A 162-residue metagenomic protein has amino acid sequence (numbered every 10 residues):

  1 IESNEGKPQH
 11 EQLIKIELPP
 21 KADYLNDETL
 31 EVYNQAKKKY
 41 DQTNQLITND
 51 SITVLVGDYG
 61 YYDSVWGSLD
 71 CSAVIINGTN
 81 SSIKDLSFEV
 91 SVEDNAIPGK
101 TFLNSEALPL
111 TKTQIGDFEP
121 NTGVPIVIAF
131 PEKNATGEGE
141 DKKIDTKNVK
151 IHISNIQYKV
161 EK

Functional and structural regions predicted by a protein language model:
I1-D70, S81-K84, V124, P131-K162: Membrane engagement elements in two modes
Y62-V65, D94-F102, F118, G139-K143: Intrinsically disordered, low-complexity coil segments
V74-N80: Asparagine-centered strand-capping/turn motif at beta-strand->loop junctions
S81-K100: Short acidic, flexible loop segments centered on an aromatic residue
D94, E106-P109, N148-I151: Short, intrinsically disordered/low-complexity patches at protein termini and at juxtamembrane boundaries
F102-E140: Intrinsically disordered, low-complexity Pro/Gly/Ser/Thr-rich segments with frequent PxxP/GP/PP motifs and embedded
